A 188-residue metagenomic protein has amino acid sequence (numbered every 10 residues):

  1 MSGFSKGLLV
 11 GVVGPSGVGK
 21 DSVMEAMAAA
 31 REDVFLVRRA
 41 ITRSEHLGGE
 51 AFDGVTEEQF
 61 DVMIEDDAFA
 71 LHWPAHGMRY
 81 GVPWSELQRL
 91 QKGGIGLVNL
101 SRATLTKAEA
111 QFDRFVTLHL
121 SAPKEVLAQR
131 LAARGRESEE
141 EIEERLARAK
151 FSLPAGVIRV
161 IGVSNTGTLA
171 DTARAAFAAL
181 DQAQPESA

Functional and structural regions predicted by a protein language model:
S2, Q129, A133-E137, P154-A188: NTP-dependent small-molecule kinase module
V12: Hydrophobic anchor at the beta1->P-loop junction of P-loop NTPases
P15: P-loop (Walker A) phosphate-binding loop of NTP-binding proteins
V18: ATP-binding Walker
D21: Walker A/P-loop
I41-G96: ATP-dependent small-molecule kinase phosphotransfer cores that center on conserved nucleotide phosphate-binding segments
G96-S101, Q111-R134, V163: Conserved phosphate-donor/acceptor-positioning beta-strand/loop module used by diverse small-molecule
